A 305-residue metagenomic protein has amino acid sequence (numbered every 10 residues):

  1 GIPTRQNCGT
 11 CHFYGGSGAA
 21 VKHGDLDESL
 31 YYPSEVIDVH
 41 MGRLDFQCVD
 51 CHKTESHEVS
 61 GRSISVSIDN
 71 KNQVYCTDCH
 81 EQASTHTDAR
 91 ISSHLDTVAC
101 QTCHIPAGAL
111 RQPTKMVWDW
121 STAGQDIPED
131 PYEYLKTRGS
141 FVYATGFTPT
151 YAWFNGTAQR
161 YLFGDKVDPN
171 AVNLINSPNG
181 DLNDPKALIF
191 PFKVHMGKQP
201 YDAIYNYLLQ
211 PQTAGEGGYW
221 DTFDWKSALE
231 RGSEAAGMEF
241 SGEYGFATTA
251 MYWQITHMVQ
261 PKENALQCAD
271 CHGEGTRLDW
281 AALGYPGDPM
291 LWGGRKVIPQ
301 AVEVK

Functional and structural regions predicted by a protein language model:
G1-S121, G242-K262, G273-V304: Inter-heme linker and motif-flanking segments adjacent to c-type heme-binding CXXCH motifs in c-type cytochromes
G108-K305: Long, charged, low-complexity terminal extensions
